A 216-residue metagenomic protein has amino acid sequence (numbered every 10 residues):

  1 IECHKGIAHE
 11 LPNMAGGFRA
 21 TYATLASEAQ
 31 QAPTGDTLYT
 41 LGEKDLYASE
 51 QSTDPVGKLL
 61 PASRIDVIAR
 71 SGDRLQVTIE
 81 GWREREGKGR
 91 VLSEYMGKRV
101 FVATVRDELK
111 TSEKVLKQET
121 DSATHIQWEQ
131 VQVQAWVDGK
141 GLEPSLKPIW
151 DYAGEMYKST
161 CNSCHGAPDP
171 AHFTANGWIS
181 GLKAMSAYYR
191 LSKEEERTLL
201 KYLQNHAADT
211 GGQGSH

Functional and structural regions predicted by a protein language model:
I1-S27, K114-H216: Sequence context surrounding c-type heme c attachment/ligation sites in exported
E2-H9, W82-R85, R90-Y95: N-terminal soluble domains immediately following signal/targeting peptides that reside in extracytoplasmic
N13, V77, G87-G89: Short acidic, gly/pro-rich beta-turn/loop elements at beta-sheet edges and active-site/ligand-binding grooves
G16-S52, G57-L60, I68-S71, R90 (+2 more regions): SH3-family beta-barrel domains
A62-I65, R74-W82: SH3/SH3-like beta-barrel fold
